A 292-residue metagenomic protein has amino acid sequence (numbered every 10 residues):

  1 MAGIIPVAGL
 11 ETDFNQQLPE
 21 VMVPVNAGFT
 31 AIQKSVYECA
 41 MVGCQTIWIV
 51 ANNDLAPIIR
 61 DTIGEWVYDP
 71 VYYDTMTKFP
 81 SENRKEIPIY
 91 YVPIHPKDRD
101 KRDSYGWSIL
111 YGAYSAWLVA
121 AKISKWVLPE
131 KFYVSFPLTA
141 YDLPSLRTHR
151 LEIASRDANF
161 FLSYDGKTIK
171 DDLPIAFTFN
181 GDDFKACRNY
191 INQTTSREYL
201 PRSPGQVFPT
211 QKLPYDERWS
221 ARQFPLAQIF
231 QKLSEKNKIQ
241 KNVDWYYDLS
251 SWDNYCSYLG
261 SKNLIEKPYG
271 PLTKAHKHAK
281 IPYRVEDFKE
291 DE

Functional and structural regions predicted by a protein language model:
M1-V23, F29, K34, A40-T46 (+2 more regions): N-terminal nucleotide-binding beta1-loop-alpha1 segment
I4-P6, V50, S135: Short hydrophobic segments within beta-strands
M22, I89-P93, N159-F161, E235-Q240 (+1 more regions): Conserved beta-strand scaffold positions in the cores of enzyme catalytic domains, especially in NTP/NDP-utilizing
I47-N52, L162-S163: Short internal beta-strands
D54-P57: A conserved acidic beta->alpha catalytic loop
I59-Y72, T148: Short, aromatic/basic amphipathic alpha-helical patches
D69, M76-S196: Conserved beta-loop-beta/alpha segment of the NTase-like Rossmann-fold superfamily that binds/positions NTPs
S145-S155, G166-D291: Catalytic-core segments of class I nucleotidyltransferases/pyrophosphorylases that form NMP-activated intermediates
